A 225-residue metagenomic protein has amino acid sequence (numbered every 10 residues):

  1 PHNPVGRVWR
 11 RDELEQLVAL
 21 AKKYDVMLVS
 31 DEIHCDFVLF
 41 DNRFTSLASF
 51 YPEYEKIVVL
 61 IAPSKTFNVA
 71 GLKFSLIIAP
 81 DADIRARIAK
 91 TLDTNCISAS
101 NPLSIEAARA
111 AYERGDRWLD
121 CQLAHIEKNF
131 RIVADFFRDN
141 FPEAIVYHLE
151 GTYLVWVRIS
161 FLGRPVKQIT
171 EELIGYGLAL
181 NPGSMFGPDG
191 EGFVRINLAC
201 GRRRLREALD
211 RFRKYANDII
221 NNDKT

Functional and structural regions predicted by a protein language model:
P1-T225: PLP-dependent class I/II
